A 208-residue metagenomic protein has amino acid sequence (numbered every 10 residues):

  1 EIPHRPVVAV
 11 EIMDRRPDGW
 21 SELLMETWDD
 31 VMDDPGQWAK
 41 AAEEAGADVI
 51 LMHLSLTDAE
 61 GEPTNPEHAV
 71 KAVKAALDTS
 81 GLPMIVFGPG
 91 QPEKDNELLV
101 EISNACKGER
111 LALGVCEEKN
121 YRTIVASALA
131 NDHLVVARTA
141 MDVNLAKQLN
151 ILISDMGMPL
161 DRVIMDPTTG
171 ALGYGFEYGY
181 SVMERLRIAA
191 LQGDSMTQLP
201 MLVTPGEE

Functional and structural regions predicted by a protein language model:
H4-P6, G46-D48, S80-M84, K107-L111 (+3 more regions): Short, well-ordered coil/turn segments that N-cap beta-strands
V7-Q37, G61-T64, G88-P92, G114-V115 (+1 more regions): Active-site mouth loops of central-metabolism enzymes
G19-L23, A47-A75, S80, F87-E93: Glycine-rich, proline-tolerant flexible connector loops at the mouths of alpha/beta enzymes
W28-A39, T64-K74, V143-N150, E177-A189: Well-ordered, non-membrane alpha-helical segments in soluble/globular domains
M32-S55: Catalytic domains of carbohydrate-active enzymes, especially glycoside hydrolases
A41-A42, I102, M165: Conserved, mostly hydrophobic/aromatic
L51-H53, E62, P83-K94, G108-Y121 (+2 more regions): Catalytic beta/alpha-barrel core
K119-E208: Catalytic alpha/beta core domains of metabolic enzymes, predominantly
